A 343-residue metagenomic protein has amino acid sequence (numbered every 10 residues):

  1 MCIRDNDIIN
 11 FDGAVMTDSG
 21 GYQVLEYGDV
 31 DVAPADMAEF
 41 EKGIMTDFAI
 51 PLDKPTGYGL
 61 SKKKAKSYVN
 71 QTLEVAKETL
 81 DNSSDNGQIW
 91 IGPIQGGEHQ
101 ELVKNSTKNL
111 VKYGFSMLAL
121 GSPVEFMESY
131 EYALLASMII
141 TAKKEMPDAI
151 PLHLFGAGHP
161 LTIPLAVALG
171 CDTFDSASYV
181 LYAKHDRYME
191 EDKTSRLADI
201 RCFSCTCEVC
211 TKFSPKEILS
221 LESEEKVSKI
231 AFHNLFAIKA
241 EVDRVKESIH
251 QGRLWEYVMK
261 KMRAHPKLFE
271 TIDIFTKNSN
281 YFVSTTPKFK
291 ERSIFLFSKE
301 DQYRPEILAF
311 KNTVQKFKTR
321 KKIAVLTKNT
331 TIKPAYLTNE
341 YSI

Functional and structural regions predicted by a protein language model:
M1-D85, I294-T319, L326-I343: Non-catalytic, usually N-terminal nucleic-acid engagement modules in DNA/RNA processing proteins
D18, E41, G92, L110 (+1 more regions): A residue-level signal for conserved active-site and pocket-lining positions in enzyme catalytic cores
V30, S61-Y68, T72, H99 (+4 more regions): Residue-level preference for long, well-ordered alpha-helices that form the structural scaffold of enzyme catalytic
D36, F40, Q71-E78, N105 (+4 more regions): A non-catalytic, amphipathic alpha-helix used as a structural packing/dimerization or gating element in enzyme scaffolds
F40-G43, E78, N109, L165 (+1 more regions): Alpha-helical scaffold elements within enzyme catalytic domains, especially in hydrolases
D53-G59, C207-I343: C-terminal extensions of enzymes
G59-L60, E128, K184, P266: Short secondary-structure boundary/hinge segments and terminal tails
N70-L73, N82-C210: Glycine-rich phosphate/ribose-binding loops and adjacent secondary-structure elements that form binding surfaces
